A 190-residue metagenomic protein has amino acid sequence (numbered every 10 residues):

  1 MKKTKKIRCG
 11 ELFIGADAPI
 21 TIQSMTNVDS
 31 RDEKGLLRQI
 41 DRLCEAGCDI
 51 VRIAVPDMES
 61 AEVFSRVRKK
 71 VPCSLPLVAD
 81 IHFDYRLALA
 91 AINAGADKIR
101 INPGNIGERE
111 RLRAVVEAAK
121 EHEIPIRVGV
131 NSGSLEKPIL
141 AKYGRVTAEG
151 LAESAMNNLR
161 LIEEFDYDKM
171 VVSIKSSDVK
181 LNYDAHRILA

Functional and structural regions predicted by a protein language model:
K2-I53, D57-L77, H82-A190: Alpha/beta enzyme core
